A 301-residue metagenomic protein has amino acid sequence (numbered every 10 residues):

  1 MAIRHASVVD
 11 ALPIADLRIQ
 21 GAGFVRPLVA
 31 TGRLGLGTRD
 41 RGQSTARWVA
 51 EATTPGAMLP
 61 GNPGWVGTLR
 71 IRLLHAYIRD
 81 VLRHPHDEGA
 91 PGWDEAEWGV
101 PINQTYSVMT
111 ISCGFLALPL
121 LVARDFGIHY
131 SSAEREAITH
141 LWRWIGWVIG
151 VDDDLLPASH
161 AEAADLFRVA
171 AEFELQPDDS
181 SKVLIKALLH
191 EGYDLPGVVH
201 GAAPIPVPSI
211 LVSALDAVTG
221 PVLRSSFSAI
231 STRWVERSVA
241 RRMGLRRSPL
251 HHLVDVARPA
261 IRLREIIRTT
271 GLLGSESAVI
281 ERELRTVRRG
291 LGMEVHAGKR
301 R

Functional and structural regions predicted by a protein language model:
M1-R301: Mature, function-bearing regions of proteins
